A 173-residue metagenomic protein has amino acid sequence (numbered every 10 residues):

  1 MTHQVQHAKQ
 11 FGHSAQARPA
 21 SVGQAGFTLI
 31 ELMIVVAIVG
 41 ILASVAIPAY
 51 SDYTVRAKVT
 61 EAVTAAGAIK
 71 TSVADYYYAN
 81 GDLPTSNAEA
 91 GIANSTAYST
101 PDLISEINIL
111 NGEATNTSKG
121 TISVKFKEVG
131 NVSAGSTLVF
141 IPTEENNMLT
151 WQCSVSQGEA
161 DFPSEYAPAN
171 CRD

Functional and structural regions predicted by a protein language model:
M1-I30: N-terminal leader/signal peptides at the extreme start of proteins
H3-Q4, K9-G12, M33-I34, I47 (+1 more regions): Classical cleavable N-terminal Sec signal peptides
Q4, A20, A43-A46, K70-T71 (+3 more regions): Short linear sequence motifs
A8-S14, A20, V35, A62-A65 (+2 more regions): Short amphipathic alpha-helical "recognition" segments used for binding
Q16, T54-R56, A68, K125 (+1 more regions): Intrinsically disordered, low-complexity sequence elements enriched in Ser/Thr/Gly/Pro
S21-E61, A65, I69: N-terminal single-pass transmembrane signal-anchor helix
V55-P84, N94: Membrane-proximal N-terminal amphipathic helix
Y78-D173: Periplasmic/extracellular, small/polar-rich flexible segments of pilin-like filament-forming proteins
